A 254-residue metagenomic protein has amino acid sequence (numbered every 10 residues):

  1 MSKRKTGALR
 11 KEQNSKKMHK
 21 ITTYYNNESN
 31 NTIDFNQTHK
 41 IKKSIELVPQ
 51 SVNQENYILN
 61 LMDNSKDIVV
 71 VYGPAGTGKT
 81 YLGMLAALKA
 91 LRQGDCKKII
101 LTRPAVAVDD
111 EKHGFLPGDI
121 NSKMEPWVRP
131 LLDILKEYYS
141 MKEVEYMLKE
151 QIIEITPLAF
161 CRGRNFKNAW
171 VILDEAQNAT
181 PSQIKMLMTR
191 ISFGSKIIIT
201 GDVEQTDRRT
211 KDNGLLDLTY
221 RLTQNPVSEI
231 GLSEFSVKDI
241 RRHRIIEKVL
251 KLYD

Functional and structural regions predicted by a protein language model:
M1-Q37: Interdomain "pre-motor" coupling segment immediately N-terminal to P-loop NTPase/helicase cores
S2-R4, K16, Q37-E46, Q54-N60 (+2 more regions): Conserved helicase motor core of SF1/SF2 NTP-dependent helicases
Q50: Residue-level marker of regulatory loop/turn positions in helix-turn-helix DNA-binding domains and in histidine
